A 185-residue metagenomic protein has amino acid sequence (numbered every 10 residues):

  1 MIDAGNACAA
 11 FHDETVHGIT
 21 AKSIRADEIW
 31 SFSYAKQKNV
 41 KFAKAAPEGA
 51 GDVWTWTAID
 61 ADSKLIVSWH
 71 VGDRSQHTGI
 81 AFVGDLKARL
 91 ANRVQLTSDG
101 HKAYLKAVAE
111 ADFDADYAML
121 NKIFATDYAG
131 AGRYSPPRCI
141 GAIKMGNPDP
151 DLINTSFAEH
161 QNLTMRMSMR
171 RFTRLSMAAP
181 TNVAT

Functional and structural regions predicted by a protein language model:
M1-T185: Residue-level recognition of single "structural anchor" positions that define or cap local secondary structure
